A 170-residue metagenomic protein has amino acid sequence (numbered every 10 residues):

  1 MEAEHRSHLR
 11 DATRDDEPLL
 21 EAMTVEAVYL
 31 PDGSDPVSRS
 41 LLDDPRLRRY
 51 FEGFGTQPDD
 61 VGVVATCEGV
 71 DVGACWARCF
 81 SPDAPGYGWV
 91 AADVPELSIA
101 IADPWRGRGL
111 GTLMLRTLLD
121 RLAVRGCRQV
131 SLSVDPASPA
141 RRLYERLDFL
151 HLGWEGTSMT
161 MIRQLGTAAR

Functional and structural regions predicted by a protein language model:
M1-D15, L30, T167-R170: Conserved N-terminal entry element of GNAT/NAT acetyltransferase domains
Y29-L30, S38-G62, C67: Active-site rim helix/loop that mediates acceptor-substrate recognition in acyltransferases
Q57, T66-S98: Conserved acyl-donor/pantetheine-binding loop and adjacent beta-alpha core of acyl/acetyltransferases and related
E96-G107, V134: A short, internal acetyl-CoA/4′-phosphopantetheine-binding micro-motif in the GNAT/acyltransferase core
G107-D120, V124, E145-R146: Conserved acetyl-CoA-binding loop-helix of GNAT-fold acetyltransferases
G111, L115, A137-A140, T157-R163: Short glycine/proline-centered loop/turn elements that form peptide/ligand docking sites
L122-D135: Conserved GNAT acetyl-CoA-binding A-motif
E145-E155: Conserved acetyl-CoA-binding loop of GNAT-fold acetyltransferases
